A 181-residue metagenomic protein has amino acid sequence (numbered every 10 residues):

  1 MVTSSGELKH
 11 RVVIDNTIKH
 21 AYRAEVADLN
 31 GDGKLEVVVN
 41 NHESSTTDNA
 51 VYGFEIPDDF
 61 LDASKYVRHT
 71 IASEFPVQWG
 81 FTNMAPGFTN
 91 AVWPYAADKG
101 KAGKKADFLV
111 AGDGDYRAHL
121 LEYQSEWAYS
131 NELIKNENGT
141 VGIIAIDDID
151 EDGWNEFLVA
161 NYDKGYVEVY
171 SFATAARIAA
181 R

Functional and structural regions predicted by a protein language model:
M1-R181: Beta-propeller-forming repeat regions
